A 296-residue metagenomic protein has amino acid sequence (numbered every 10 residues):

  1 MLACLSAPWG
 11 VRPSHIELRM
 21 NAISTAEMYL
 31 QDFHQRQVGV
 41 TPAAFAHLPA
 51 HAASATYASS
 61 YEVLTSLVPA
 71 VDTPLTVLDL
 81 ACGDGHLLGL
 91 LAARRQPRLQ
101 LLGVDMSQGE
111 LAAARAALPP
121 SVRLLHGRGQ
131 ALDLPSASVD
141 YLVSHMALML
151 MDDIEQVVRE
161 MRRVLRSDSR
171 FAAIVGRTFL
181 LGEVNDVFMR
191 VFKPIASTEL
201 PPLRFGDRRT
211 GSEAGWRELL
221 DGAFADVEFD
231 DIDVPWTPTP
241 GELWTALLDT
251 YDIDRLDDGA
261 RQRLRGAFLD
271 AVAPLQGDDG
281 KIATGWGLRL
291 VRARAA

Functional and structural regions predicted by a protein language model:
G10-A46: N-terminal, positively charged/glycine-rich alpha-helical extensions of SAM-dependent methyltransferases
A22-T25, F45, P49-Y57, Y61 (+2 more regions): Conserved Class I S-adenosyl-L-methionine
S54-T73, L90: Conserved alpha-helix/loop element of class I SAM-dependent methyltransferases that forms part of the SAM/SAH-binding
T76-A131: Class I SAM-dependent methyltransferase SAM/SAH-binding core
Q130-Y141: A short acidic, Gly/Pro-enriched loop at the edge of an enzyme's catalytic core that lines a small-molecule cofactor
Y141-I154, R177: A short SAM/SAH-binding and catalytic strip from SAM-dependent methyltransferases
E155, R162, R170-P235, D254: Conserved catalytic/acceptor-binding region of the Class I
